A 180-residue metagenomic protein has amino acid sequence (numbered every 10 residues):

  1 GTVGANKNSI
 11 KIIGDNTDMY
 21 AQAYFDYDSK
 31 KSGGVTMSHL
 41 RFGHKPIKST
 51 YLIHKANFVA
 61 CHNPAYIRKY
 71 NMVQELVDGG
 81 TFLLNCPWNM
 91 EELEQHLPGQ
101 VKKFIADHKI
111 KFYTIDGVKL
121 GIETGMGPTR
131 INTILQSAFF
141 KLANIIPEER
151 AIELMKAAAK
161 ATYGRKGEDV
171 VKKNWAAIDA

Functional and structural regions predicted by a protein language model:
T2-A180: Active-site cofactor/cluster-binding pocket
